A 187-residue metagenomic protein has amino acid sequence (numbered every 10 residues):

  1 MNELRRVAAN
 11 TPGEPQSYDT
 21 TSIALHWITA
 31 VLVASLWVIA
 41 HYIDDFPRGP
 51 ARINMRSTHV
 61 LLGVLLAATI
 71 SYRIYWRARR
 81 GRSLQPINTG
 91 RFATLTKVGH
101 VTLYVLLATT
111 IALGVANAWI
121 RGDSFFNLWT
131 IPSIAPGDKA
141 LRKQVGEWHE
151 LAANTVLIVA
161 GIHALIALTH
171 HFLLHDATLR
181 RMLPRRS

Functional and structural regions predicted by a protein language model:
M1-S187: Membrane-embedded alpha-helical bundles that constitute the cytochrome b-like, heme-associated redox core of multi-pass
